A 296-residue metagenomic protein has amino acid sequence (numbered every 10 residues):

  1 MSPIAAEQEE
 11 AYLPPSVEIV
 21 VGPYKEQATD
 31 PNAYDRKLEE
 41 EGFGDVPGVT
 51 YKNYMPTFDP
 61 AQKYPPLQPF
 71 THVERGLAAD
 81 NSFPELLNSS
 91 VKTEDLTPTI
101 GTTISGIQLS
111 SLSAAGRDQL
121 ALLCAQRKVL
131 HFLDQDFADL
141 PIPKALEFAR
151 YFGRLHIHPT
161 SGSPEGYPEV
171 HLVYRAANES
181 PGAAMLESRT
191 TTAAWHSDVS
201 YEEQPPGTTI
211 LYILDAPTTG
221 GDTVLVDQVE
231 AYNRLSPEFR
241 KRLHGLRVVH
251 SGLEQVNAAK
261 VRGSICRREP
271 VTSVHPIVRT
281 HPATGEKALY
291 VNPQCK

Functional and structural regions predicted by a protein language model:
S2-K296: Non-heme Fe(II) oxygenase catalytic core, chiefly the N-lobe of the double-stranded beta-helix
